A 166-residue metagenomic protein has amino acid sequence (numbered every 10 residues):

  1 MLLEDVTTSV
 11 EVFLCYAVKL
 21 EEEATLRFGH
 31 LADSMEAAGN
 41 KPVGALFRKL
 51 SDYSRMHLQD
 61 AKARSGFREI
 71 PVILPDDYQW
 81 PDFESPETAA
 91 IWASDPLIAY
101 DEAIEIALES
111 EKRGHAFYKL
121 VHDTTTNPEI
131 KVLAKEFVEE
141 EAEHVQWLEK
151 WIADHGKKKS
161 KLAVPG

Functional and structural regions predicted by a protein language model:
M1-D5, W92: Short, charged/polar, low-complexity loop and linker segments that flank or interrupt alpha-helical bundles
E4-A38, Y100-T124: Alpha-helical bundle segments that constitute or directly flank the non-heme di-iron/ferroxidase center
D5, S9, A38, P42-K49 (+2 more regions): A structural signal for alpha-helical segments
V12-Y16, H30, A45, K49 (+6 more regions): Charged/polar, solvent-exposed surface patches and flexible loops
L20-F28, F47-A61, A107-G114, F137-L148: Alpha-helical transition-metal enzyme core signature, strongest for iron centers
G29-D33, A38-P81: Acidic (E/D-rich), amphipathic helical modules within compact regulatory domains
A63-I98, S160-G166: Carboxylate-rich helix-loop segments that flank metal/cofactor sites and access channels in metalloenzymes
G114-V164: Preference for long, well-ordered alpha-helical segments
